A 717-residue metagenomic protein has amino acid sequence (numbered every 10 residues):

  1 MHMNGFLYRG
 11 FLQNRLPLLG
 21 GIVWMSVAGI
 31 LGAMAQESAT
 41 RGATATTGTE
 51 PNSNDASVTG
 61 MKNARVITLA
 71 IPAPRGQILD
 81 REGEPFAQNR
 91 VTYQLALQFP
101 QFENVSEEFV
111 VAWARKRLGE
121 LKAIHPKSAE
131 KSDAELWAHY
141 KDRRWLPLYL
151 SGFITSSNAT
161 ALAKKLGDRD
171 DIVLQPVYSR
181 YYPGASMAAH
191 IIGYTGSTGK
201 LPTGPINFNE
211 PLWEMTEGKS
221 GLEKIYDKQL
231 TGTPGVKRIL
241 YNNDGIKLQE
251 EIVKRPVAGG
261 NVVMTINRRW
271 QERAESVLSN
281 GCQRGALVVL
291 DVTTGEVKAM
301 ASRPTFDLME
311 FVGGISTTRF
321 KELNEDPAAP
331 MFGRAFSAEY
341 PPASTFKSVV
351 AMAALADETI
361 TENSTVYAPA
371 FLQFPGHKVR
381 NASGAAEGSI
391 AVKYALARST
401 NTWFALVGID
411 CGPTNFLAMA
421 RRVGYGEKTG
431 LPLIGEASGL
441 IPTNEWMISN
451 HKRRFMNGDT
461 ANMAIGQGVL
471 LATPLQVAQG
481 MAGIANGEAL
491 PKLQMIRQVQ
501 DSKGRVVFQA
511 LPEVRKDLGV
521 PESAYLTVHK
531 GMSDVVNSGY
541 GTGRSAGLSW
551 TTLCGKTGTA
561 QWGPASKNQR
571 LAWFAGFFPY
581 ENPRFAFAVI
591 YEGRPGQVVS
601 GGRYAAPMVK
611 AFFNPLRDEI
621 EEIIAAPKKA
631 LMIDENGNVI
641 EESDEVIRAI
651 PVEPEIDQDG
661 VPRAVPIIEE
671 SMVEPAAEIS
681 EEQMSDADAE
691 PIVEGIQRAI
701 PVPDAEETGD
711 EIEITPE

Functional and structural regions predicted by a protein language model:
H2-T317, E339, T414-R422, L471 (+12 more regions): Periplasmic/cell-envelope proteins involved in peptidoglycan metabolism and beta-lactam response
A87, Y241-V253, D291-S344, V349-P595 (+6 more regions): Beta-lactam-recognizing serine transpeptidase/beta-lactamase-like catalytic domain environment
L631-M632, G637: Pro/Ala/Gly-rich low-complexity, hydrophilic intrinsically disordered segments
V646-I650, P654: Repetitive, compositionally biased segments used for assembly/scaffolding
